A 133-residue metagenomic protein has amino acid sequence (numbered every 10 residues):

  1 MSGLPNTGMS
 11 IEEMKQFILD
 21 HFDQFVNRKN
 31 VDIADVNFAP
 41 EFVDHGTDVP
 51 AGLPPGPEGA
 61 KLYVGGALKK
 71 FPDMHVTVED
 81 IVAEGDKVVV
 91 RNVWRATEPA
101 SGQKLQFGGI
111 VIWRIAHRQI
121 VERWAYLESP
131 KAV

Functional and structural regions predicted by a protein language model:
M1-Q16, A132-V133: Basic/polar N-terminal segments that are highly enriched at the extreme N-terminus, encompassing both cleavable
I11, F17, V31-G85: A solvent-exposed, acidic/Ser-Thr-rich amphipathic alpha-helical stretch
L19-D23: Amphipathic alpha-helical repeat scaffolds
K69-K70, A96-Q106: Short, cysteine-centered beta-strand-loop-beta hairpins and adjacent loop/turn segments enriched in charged/polar
H75-V76, R91, L105-V111: Short, surface-exposed coil-to-beta transition loops
G85-W94: A short hydrophobic beta-strand element
G108-K131: Short beta-strand edge/turn micro-motifs at domain boundaries
